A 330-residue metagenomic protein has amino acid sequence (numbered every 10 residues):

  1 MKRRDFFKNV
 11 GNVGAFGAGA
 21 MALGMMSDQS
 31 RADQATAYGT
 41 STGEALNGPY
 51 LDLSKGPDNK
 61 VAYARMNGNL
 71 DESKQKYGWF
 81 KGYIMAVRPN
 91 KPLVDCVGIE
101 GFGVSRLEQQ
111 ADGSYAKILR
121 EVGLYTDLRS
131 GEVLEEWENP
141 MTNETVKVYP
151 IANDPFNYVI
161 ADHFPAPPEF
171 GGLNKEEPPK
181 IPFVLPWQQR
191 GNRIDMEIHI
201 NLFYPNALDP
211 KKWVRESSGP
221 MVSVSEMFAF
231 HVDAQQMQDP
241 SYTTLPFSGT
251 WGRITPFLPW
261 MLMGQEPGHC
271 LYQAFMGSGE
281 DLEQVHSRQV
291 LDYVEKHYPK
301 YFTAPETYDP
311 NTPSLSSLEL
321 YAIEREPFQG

Functional and structural regions predicted by a protein language model:
D5-S27: N-terminal export signals
M21-V61: C-terminal segment of N-terminal export signals and the immediately downstream linker at the start of the mature
S41-A45, G98-E100, Q329-G330: Targeting-peptide/extracellular-domain and disordered-appendage signature
D58-A111: Short, solvent-exposed loop/hinge segments that bridge or flank secondary-structure elements
P89-Q235: Predominantly extracellular/secreted and cell-surface proteins with exposed, flexible low-complexity segments
M221-P256: Intrinsically disordered, low-complexity segments enriched in Gly and acidic/Ser/Thr residues that form flexible
I254-G330: Long, compositionally biased interface segments
